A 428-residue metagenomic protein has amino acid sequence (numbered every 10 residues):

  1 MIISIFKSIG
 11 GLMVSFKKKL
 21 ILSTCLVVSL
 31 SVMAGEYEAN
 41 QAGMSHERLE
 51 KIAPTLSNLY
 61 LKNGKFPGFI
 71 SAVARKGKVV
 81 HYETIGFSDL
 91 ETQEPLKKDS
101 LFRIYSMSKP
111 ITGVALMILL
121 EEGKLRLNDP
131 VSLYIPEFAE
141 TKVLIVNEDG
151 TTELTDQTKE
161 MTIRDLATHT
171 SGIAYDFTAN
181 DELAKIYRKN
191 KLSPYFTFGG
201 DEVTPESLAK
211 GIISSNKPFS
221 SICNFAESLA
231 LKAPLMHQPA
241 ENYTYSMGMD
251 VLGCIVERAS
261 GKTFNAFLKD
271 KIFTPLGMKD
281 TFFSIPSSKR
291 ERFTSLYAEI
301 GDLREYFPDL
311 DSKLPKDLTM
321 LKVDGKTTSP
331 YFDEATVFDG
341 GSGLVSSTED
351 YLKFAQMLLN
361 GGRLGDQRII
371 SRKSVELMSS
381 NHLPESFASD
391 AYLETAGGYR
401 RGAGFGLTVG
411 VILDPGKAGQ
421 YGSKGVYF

Functional and structural regions predicted by a protein language model:
S8, L12-I21: Bacterial N-terminal signal peptides that target proteins for export
L20-V28: Sec-dependent N-terminal signal peptides
G35-A39: Cleaved targeting-peptide boundary
G43-I104, K124-R126, E140-E148, T152 (+1 more regions): Short, conserved catalytic-motif segment at the N-terminal edge
E50-S57, S71, G77, R103-Y134 (+2 more regions): Active-site SXXK
K142-P415: Short, surface-exposed loop or secondary-structure junction motifs that flank catalytic or metal-binding residues
L413-F428: Low-complexity, glycine/alanine/valine/leucine- and proline-rich hydrophobic stretches
